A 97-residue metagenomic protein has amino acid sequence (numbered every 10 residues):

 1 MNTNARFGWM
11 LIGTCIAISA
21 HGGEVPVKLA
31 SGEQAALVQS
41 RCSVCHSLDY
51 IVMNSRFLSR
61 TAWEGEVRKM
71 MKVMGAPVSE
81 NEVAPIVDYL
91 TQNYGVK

Functional and structural regions predicted by a protein language model:
M1-M10: Bacterial N-terminal signal peptides that target proteins for export
W9-S19: Bacterial N-terminal signal peptides
I18-L37, K72-G75: Electrostatic cytochrome c docking/interface patches
E33, L37, A62-G65, K69 (+2 more regions): Extracytoplasmic/secreted proteins, especially bacterial periplasmic and envelope-associated proteins
A35, R56, S79-V83: Alpha-helix N-cap/helix-initiation sites
Q39-D49, I86, L90: The canonical Cys-X-X-Cys-His
L48-V78: N-terminal, post-signal-peptide region of Sec/Tat-exported proteins
P77-K97: C-terminal capping alpha-helices of c-type cytochrome domains
